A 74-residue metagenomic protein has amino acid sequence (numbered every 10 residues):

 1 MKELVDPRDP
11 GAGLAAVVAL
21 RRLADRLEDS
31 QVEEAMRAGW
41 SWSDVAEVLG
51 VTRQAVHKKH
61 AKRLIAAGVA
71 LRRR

Functional and structural regions predicted by a protein language model:
M1-D6: General nucleic-acid-binding
P7-L27: Short, Lys/Arg-enriched anionic-surface-contact patches
R22-G39: Short, amphipathic alpha-helical "recognition" segments used to contact nucleic acids or chromatin
E28, L49, H60: DNA major-groove recognition helix of helix-turn-helix
S43, Q54: Key DNA-contact positions within bacterial/archaeal DNA-binding proteins
A66-R74: Short Lys/Arg-enriched helix C-cap and helix-to-coil transition segments that create basic nucleic-acid-contact patches
